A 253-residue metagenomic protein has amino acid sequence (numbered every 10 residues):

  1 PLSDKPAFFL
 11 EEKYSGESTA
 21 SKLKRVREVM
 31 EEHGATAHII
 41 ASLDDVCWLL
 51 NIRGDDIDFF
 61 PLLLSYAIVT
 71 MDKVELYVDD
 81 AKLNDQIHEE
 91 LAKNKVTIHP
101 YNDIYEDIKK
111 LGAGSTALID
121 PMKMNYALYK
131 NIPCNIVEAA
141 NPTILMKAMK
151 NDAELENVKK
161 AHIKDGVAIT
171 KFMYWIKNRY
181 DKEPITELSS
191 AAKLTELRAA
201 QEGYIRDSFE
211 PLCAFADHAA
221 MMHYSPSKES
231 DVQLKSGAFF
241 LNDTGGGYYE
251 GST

Functional and structural regions predicted by a protein language model:
P1-T253: Active-site neighborhoods and metal-handling regions in enzymes and metal-associated proteins
